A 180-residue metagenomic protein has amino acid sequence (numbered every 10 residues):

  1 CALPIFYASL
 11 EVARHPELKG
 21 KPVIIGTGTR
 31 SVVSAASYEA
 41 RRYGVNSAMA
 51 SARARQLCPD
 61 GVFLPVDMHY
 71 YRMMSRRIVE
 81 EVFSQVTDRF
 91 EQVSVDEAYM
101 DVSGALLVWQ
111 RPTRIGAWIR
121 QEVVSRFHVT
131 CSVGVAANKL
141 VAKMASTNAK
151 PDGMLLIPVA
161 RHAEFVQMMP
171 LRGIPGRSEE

Functional and structural regions predicted by a protein language model:
C1-E179: Gly/Gly-Pro- and Ser/Thr-rich, intrinsically disordered tail segments characteristic of DNA damage-repair and tolerance
